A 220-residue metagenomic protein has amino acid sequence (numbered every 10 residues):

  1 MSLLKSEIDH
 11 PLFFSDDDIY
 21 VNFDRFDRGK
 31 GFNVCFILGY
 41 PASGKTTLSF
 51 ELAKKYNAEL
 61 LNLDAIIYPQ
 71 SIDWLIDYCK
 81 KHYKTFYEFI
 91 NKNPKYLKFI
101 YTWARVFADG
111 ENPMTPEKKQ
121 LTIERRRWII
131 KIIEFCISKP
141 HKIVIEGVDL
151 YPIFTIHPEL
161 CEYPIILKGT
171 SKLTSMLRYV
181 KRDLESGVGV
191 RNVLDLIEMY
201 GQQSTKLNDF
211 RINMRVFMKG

Functional and structural regions predicted by a protein language model:
M1-V34: Extreme N-terminal, non-catalytic leader segments that precede Walker-type/kinase nucleotide-binding cores
I37: Hydrophobic anchor at the beta1->P-loop junction of P-loop NTPases
P41: The conserved Walker
T46: Walker A/P-loop
A58-D73: Short beta-strand-centered segment that lines the nucleotide-binding/catalytic pocket of NTP-utilizing
P69-K142, D149: ATP-dependent small-molecule kinase phosphotransfer cores that center on conserved nucleotide phosphate-binding segments
E146, E159-K181: Conserved phosphate-donor/acceptor-positioning beta-strand/loop module used by diverse small-molecule
L184-G220: Small-molecule kinase domains that catalyze NTP-dependent phosphoryl transfer to phosphate-bearing small molecules
